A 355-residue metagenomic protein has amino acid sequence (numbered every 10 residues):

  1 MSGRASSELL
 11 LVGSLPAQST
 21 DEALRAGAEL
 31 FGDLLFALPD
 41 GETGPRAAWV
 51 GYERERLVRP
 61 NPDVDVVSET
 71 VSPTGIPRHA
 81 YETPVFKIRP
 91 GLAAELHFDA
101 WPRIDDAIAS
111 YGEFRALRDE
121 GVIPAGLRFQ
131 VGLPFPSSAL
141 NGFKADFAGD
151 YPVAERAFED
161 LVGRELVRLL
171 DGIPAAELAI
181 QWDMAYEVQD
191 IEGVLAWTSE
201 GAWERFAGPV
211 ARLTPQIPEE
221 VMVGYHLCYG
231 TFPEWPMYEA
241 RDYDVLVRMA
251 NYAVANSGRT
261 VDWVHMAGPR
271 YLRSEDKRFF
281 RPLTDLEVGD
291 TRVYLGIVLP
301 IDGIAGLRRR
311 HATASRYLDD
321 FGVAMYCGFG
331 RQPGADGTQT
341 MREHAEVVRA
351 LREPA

Functional and structural regions predicted by a protein language model:
M1-P77, A350: N-terminal basic, low-complexity leaders that serve as flexible interaction/assembly modules and, when applicable, as
S2-V12, D33-L38, G126-G132, E177-Q181 (+4 more regions): Structural preference for beta-strand elements that scaffold enzyme active sites
T20-D21, W101-L117, Y151-L166, S199-L213 (+4 more regions): Well-ordered, non-membrane alpha-helical segments in soluble/globular domains
G27-E29, E113-R128, L170-E177, A211-E220 (+3 more regions): Acidic (Asp/Glu)-rich catalytic clusters
I76-P174, A179-R205: Active-site-proximal, glycine-rich beta->alpha crossover segments in alpha/beta enzymes that shape flexible
S137-A148, D183-S199, G224-E239, H265-P269 (+1 more regions): Active-site-proximal beta-alpha loop/turn segments in soluble metabolic enzymes
F206-D290: Aromatic-lined glycan-binding groove of carbohydrate-active enzymes
A255-A355: Catalytic-face loop-and-helix region of soluble metabolic enzyme cores
